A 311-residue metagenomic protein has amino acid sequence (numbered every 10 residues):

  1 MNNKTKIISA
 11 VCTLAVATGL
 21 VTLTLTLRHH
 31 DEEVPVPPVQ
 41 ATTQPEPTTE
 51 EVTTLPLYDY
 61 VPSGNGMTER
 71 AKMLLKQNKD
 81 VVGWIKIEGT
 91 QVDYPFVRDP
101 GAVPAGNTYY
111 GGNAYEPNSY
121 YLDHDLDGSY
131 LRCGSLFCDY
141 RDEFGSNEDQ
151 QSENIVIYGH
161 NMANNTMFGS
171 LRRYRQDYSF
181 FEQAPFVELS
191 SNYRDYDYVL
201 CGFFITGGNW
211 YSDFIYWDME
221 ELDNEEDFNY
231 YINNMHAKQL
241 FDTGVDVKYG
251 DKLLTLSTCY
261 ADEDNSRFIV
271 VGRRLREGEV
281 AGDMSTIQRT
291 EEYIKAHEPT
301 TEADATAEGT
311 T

Functional and structural regions predicted by a protein language model:
M1-L14: N-terminal Sec-pathway targeting helices
A15-T22: Alpha-helical transmembrane segments
T22-T311: Solvent-exposed, non-transmembrane regions of membrane-associated and secreted proteins
